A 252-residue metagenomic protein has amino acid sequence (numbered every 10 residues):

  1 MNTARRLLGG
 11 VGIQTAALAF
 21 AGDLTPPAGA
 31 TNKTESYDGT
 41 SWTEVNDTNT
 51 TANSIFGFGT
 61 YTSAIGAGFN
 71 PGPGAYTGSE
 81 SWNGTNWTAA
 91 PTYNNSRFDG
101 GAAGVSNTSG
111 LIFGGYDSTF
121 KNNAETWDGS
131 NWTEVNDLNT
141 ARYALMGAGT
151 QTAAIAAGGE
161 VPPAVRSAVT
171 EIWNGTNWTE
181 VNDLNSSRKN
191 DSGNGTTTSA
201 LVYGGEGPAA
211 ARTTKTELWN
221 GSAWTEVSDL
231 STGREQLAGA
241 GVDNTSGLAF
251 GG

Functional and structural regions predicted by a protein language model:
M1-G252: Polar, enzyme-active/binding microenvironments
